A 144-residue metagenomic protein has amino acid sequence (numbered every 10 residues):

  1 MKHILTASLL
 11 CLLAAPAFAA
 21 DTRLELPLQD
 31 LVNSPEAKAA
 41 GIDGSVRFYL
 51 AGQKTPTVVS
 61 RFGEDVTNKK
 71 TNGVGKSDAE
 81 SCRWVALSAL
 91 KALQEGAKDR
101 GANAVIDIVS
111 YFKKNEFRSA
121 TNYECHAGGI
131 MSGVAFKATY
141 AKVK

Functional and structural regions predicted by a protein language model:
I4-L13: Sec-dependent N-terminal signal peptides
A15-A19: Sec/Tat signal peptide C-region and signal peptidase I cleavage site
D21-A37: Short N-terminal segments immediately surrounding and downstream of signal-peptide cleavage
V32-V74: Compositionally biased P/S/T/G-rich terminal and signal peptide-adjacent segments that lie outside catalytic cores
E64-F117: Short, well-ordered alpha-helical segments
D107-K144: Surface-exposed short loop/turn segments
